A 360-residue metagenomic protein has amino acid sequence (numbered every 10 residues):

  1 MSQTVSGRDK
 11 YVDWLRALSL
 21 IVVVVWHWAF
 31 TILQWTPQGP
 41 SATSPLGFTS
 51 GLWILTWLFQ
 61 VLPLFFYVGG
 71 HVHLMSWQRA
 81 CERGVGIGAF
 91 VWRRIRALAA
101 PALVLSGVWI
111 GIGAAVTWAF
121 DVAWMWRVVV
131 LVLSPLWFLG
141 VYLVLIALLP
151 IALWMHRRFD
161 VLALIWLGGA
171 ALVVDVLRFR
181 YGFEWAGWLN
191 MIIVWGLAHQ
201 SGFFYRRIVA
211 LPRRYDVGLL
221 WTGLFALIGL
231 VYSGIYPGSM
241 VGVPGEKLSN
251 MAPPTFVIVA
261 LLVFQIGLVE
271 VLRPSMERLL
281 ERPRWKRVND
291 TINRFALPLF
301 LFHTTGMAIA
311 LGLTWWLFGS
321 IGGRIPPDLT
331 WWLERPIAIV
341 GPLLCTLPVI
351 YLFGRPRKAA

Functional and structural regions predicted by a protein language model:
S2-A360: Alpha-helical transmembrane segments and their immediate juxtamembrane cytosolic regions
